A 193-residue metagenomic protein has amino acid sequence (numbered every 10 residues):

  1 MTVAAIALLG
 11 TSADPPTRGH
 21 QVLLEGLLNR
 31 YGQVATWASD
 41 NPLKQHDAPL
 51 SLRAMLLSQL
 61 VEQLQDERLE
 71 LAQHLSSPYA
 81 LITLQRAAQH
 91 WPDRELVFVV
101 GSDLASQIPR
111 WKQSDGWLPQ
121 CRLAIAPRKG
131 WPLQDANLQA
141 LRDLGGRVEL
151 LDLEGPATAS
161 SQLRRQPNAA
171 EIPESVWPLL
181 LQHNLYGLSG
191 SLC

Functional and structural regions predicted by a protein language model:
M1-C193: Nucleotidyltransferase catalytic core that binds NTPs
